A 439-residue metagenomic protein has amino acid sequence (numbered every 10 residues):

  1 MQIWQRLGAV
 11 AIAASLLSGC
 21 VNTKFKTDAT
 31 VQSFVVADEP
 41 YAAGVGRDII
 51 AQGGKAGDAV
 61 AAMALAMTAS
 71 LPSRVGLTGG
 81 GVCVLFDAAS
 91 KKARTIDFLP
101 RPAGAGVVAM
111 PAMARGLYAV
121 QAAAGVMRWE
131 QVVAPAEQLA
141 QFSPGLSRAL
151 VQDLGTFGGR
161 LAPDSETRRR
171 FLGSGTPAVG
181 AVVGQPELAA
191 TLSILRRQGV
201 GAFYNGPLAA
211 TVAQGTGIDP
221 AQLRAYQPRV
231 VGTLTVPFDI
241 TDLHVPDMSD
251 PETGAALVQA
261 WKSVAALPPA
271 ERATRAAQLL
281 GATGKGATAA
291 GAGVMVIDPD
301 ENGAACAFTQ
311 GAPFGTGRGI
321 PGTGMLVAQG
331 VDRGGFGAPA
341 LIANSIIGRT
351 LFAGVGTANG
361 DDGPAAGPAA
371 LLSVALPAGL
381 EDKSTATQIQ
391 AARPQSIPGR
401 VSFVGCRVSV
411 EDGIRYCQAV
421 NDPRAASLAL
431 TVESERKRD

Functional and structural regions predicted by a protein language model:
M1-G8: Bacterial N-terminal signal peptides that target proteins for export
A13-A14: Residue-level signal for mature regions of secreted extracellular proteins and peptides
L17-G19: C-terminal motif of bacterial Sec signal peptides marking the signal peptidase cleavage site
V21-R168, D250-C406: Proteins synthesized as precursors that undergo proteolytic processing into mature forms
S90-F98, Q222, H244, G348-G356 (+1 more regions): Short, well-ordered strand-loop elements centered on a beta-strand within folded domains, enriched for acidic residues
A105-G106, R160-A202, D242-T274, I414-D439: C-terminal, well-structured catalytic/ligand-binding subdomain of enzymes
V120-L243, D247: Long, well-ordered, tryptophan-enriched scaffold segments
I218, P228, A392-D439: Cofactor-centric catalytic regions
